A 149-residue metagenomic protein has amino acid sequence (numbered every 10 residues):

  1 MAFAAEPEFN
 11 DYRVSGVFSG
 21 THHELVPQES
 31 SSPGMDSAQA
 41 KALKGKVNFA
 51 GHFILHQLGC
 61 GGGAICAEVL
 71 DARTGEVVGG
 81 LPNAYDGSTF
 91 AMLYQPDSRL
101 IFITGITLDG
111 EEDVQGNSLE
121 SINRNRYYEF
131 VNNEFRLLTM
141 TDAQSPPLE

Functional and structural regions predicted by a protein language model:
M1-K46: Terminal domain-start segments
V17-S30, V69-G80, E120-M140: Surface-exposed loop/turn elements that mediate protein-protein interactions on large endomembrane-trafficking
A42-N48, M92-D97: Structural signature of eukaryotic scaffold interfaces centered on beta-propeller domains
V47-N48, L58-A64: His-enriched metal-coordination microenvironments in redox/metal-binding proteins
G51-L58, R99-G105: Short beta-strand elements that form the blades of beta-propeller/WD-repeat-like and other beta-sheet-rich scaffold
H52, I65-E68, R99, R126: Residue-level detector of short, conserved catalytic/binding motifs and their immediate flanks
L81-F130, M140-E149: Short aromatic loop motif centered on NTY/YTY
